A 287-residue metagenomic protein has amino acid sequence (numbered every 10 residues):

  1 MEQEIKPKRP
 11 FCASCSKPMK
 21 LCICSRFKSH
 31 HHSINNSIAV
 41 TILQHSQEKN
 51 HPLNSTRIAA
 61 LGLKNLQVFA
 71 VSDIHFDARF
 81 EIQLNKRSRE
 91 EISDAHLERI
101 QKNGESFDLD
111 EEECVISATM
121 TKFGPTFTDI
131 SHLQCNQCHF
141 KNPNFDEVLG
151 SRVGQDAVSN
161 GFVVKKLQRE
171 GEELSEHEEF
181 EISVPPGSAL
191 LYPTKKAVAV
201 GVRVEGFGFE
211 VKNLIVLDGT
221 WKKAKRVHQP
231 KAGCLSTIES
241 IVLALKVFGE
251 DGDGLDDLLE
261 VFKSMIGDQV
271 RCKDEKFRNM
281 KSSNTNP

Functional and structural regions predicted by a protein language model:
P7, K17: Flanking scaffold residues of small Cys/His-coordinated metal-binding clusters
C12-C15: Short cysteine-rich clusters marking metal-coordination/redox-active sites
M19-C22: Cys/His-rich microdomains that often coordinate metals
S25, L53-G62: Histidine-anchored nucleotide/phosphate-binding helix
R26-I38: Short cysteine/histidine-rich metal-coordination sites, predominantly Zn2+-binding motifs
H45: Cofactor-binding loop segments of dinucleotide-utilizing enzymes, especially the Rossmann-like FAD- and NAD(P)+-binding
K64-R226: S-adenosyl-L-methionine/SAH cofactor-binding core of RNA-modifying enzymes
F207, K212-L214, G219-P287: C-terminal folded domains that constitute the principal catalytic or ligand-binding module of multi-domain proteins
